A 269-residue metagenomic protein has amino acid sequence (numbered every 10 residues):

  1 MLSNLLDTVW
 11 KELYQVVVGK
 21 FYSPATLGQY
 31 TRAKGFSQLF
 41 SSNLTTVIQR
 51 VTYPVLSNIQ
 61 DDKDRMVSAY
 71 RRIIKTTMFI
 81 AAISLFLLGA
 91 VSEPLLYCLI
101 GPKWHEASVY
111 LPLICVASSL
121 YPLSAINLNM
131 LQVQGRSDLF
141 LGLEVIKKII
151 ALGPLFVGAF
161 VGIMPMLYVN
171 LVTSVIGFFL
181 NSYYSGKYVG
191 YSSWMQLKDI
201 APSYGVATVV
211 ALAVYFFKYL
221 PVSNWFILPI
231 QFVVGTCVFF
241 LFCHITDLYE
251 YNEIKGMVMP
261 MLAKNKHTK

Functional and structural regions predicted by a protein language model:
M1, L5-V17, F21, A25 (+8 more regions): Short helix-kink/termination motifs in transmembrane helices of multi-pass secondary transporters
S3-K11, K34, Q49, V109-L155 (+2 more regions): Short runs within selected transmembrane alpha-helices of multi-pass transporters and secretion channels
V16, L27-G28, F140-L141, M166-L167 (+1 more regions): Alpha-helical transmembrane segments and their helix-entry boundary regions
F21, P94-L111, F217-I230: Membrane-interface helix-capping segments at transmembrane helix termini in multi-pass transporters
Q29-E144, H267: Specific pore-lining/lateral-gate transmembrane helices of multi-pass inner-membrane transport and insertion machines
E106-Y110, G162, M166, M195 (+4 more regions): Residue-level signature of transmembrane alpha-helical entry/exit and packing/kink sites in multi-pass membrane
L152-F156, A207-V222: Hydrophobic alpha-helical transmembrane segments in multi-pass integral membrane proteins
G186, Y191-S193, I200, A213-K269: Membrane-proximal transmembrane or re-entrant/amphipathic helices at the cytosolic face
